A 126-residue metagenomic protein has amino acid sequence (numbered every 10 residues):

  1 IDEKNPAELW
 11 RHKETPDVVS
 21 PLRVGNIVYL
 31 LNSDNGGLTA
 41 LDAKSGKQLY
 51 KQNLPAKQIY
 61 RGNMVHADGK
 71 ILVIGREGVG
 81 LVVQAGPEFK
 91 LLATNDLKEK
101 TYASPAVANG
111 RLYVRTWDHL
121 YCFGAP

Functional and structural regions predicted by a protein language model:
I1-P126: Noncatalytic, solvent-exposed loop/strand surfaces of beta-propeller-type extracellular/periplasmic domains
